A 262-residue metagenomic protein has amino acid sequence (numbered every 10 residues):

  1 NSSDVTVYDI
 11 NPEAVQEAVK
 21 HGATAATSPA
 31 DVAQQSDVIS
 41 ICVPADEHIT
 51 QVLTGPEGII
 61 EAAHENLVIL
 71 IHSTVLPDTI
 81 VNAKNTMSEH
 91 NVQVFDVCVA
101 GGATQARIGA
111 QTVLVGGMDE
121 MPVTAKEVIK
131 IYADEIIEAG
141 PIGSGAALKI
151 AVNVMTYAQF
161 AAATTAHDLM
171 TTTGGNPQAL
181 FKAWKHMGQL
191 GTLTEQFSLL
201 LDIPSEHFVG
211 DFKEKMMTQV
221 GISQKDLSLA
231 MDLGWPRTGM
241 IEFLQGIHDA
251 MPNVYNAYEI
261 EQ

Functional and structural regions predicted by a protein language model:
N1-C42, T172: NAD(P)+-binding Rossmann beta1-loop-alpha1 motif at the extreme N-terminus of oxidoreductases
V5, A25, Q93-F95, I136 (+2 more regions): Hydrophobic beta-strand scaffold residues
A25, P29-V94: Rossmann-fold NAD(P) dinucleotide-binding segment
D31, V38-S40, P44, H48 (+9 more regions): Amphipathic alpha-helical hairpins
T74-N153: Rossmann-fold dinucleotide-binding core
G145-M240, A250-Q262: Helical "substrate-binding/catalytic lid" subdomain of Rossmann-like NAD(P)-dependent dehydrogenases/reductases
